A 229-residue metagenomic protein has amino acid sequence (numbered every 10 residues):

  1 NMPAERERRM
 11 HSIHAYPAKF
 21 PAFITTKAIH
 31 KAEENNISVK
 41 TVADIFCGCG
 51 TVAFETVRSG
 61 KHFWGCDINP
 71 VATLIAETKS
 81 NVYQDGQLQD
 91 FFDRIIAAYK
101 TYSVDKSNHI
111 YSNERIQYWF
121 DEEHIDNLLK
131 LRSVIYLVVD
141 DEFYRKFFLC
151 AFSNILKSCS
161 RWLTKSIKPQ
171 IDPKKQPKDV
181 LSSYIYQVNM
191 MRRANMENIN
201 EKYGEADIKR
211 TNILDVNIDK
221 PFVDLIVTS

Functional and structural regions predicted by a protein language model:
N1-N36: S-adenosyl-L-methionine
E5-E7, H109-E114, S166-D172: Short linear capping/connector segments at secondary-structure termini
H11-A15, C66, Y118, V138: Short, charged/polar micro-motifs that form catalytic or ligand-binding hotspots
I13-P17, Q117, P173, P177: Alpha-helix initiation/capping motif
P17, P21, A72, H124 (+1 more regions): Hydrophobic (often cysteine-bearing) scaffold residues that line and stabilize catalytic clefts of nucleotide/cofactor
P21, A28-T101, V180-D219, L225-T228: Conserved S-adenosyl-L-methionine
P70-V138: Conserved phosphoryl-transfer catalytic core
I125-T228: SAM-dependent nucleic-acid methyltransferase catalytic core
